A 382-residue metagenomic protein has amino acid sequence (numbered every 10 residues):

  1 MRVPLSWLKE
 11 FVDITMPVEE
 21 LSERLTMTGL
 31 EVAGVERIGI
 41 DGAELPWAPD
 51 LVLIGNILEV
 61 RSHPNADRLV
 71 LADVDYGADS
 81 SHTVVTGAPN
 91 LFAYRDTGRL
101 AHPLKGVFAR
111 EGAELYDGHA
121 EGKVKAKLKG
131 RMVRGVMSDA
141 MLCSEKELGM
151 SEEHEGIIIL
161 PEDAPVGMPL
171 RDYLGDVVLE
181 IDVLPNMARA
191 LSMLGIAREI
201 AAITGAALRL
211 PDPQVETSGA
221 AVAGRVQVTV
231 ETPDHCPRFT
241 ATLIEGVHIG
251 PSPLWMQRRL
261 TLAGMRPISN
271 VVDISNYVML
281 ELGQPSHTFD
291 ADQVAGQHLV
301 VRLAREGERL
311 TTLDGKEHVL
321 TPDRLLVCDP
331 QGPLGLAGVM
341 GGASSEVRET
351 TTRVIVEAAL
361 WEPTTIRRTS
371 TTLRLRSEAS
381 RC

Functional and structural regions predicted by a protein language model:
M1-A220, I355, T369-E378, C382: Phosphate-backbone binding interfaces of nucleic-acid-interacting proteins
R2-W7, N65, A101-F108, P185-A202 (+2 more regions): Conserved phosphate/anionic-ligand binding catalytic regions in large, soluble enzymes, centered on
L5, E23-T28, A72, T204 (+1 more regions): Glycine/proline-enriched, intrinsically flexible loops and inter-domain linkers
L53-V85, R258, S275-S344: Conserved mixed alpha/beta core segments that line enzyme active sites in large multi-domain catalysts
L58-H63, D79, P89-L91, E111-L115 (+14 more regions): Short, glycine-/Ser/Thr-/acidic-enriched flexible segments
Y94-G98, L128-V133, G167-D172, A188 (+7 more regions): A generic local secondary-structure boundary/capping motif
K146-E147, E153-D163, R171-D172, I249-G250 (+1 more regions): Conserved catalytic alpha/beta cores of large enzymes that bind or transform nucleotide phosphates and polynucleotides
P165-V183, A223-L262, P363-R381: Residues forming anionic-ligand binding surfaces in small-molecule and nucleic-acid pockets of primarily soluble enzymes
